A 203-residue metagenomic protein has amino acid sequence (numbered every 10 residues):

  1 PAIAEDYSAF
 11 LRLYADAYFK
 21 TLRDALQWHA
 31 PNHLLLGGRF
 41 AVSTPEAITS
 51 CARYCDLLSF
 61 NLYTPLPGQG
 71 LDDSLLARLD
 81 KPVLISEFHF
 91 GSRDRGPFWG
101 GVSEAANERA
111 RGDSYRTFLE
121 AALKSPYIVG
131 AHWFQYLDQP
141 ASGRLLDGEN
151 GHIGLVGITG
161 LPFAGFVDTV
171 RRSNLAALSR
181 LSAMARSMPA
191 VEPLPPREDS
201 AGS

Functional and structural regions predicted by a protein language model:
P1-I3, S8: Extended, charge-rich helix/loop segments that form flexible, surface "patches" used to engage negatively charged
D6, D94-E108, D147-G151, P193-D199: Short flexible/disordered coil segments
A9-D24, W28-G101, R116, E120: Glycoside hydrolase catalytic-domain groove-lining segments
H33-L36, V129, M188: Short secondary-structure junctions and interdomain/linker hinges
L75-K81, F98-E104, A121-W133, R171-R180 (+1 more regions): Noncatalytic linker/hinge segments flanking ATPase motor cores
F88, V102-L155: Substrate-binding cleft of secreted/luminal carbohydrate-active enzymes
F134-S203: Aromatic-rich peripheral "rim/lid" segments of glycoside hydrolase catalytic domains that contact and position glycan
